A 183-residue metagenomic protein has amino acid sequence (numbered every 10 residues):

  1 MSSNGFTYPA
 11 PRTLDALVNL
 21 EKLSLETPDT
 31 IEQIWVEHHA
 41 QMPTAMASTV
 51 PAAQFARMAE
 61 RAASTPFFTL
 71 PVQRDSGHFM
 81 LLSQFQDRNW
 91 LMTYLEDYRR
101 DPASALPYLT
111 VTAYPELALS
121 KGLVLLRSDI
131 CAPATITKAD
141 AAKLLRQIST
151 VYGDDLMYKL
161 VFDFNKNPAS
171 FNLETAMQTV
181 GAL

Functional and structural regions predicted by a protein language model:
M1-G77: Charge-rich, low-complexity N-terminal segments
N4, N19, N89, N165-N167 (+1 more regions): Detector for Asparagine
F6-Y8, F55, F67-F68, F79 (+4 more regions): Phenylalanine-focused residue identity feature
S24, T30, Q41, A45 (+6 more regions): Generic marker of "main functional regions" within proteins
S48-V151: Long, contiguous alpha-helical segments
T137-L183: Alpha-helical oligomerization segments
